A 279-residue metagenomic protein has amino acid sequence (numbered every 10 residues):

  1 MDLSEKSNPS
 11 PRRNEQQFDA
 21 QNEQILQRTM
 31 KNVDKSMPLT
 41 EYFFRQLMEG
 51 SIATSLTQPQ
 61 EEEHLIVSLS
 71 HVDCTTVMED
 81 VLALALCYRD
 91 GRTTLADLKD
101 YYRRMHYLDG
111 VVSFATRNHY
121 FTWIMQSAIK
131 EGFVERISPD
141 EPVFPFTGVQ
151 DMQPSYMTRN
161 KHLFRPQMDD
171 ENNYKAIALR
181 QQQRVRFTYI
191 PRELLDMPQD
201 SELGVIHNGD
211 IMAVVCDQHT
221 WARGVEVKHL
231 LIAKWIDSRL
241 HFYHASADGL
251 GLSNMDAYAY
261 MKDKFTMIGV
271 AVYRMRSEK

Functional and structural regions predicted by a protein language model:
D2-L82: Cationic-aromatic interfacial patches
S10, R28, E62, D196 (+2 more regions): Generic preference for well-ordered secondary structure
A20, Q24-Q27, R92, A96 (+2 more regions): Polar/charged alpha-helical tracts
S51-Y189, V205-H207, C216, D237 (+1 more regions): Acidic/His-rich structured neighborhood in mature extracellular/periplasmic domains
S70, L203-G204, A222-V225: Short amphipathic alpha-helical interaction segments
T188-L203, Q218-T220: Short alpha-helix capping/helix-loop boundary micro-motifs
M212-K279: C-terminal soluble interaction/assembly domains
